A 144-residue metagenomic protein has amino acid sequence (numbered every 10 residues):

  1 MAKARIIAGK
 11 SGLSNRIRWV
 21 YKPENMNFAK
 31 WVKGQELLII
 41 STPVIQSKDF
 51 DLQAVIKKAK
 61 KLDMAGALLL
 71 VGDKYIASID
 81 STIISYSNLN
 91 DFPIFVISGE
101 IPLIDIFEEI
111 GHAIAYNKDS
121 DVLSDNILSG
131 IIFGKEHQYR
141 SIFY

Functional and structural regions predicted by a protein language model:
M1-Y144: Alpha-helical/coil-rich non-catalytic "connector" segments in signaling and regulatory proteins
